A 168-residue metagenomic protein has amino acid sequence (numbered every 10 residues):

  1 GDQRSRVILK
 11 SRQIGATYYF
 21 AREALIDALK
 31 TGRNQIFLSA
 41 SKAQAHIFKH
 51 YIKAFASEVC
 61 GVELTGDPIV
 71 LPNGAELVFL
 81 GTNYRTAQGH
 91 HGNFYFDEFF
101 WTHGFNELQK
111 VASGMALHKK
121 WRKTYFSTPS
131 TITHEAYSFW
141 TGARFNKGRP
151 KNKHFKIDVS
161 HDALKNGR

Functional and structural regions predicted by a protein language model:
G1-R168: Phosphate/NTP-binding elements of NTP-utilizing enzymes
